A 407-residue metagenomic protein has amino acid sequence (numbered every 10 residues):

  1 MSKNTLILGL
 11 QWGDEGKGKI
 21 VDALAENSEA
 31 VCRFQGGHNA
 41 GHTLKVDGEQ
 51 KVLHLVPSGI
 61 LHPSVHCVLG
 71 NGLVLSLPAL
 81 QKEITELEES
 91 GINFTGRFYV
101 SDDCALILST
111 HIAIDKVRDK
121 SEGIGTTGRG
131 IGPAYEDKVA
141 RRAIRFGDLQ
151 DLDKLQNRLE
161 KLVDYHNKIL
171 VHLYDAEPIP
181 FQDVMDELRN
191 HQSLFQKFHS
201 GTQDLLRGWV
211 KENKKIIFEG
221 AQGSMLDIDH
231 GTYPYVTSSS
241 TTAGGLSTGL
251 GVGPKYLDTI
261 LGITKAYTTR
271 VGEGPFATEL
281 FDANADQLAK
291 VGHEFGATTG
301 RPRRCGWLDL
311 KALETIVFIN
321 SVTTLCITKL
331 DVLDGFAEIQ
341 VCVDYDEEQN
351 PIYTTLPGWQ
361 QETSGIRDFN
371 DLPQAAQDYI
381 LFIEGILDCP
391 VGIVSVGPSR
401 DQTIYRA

Functional and structural regions predicted by a protein language model:
M1-A407: Non-transmembrane, aqueous-exposed alpha-helical and coiled segments at domain scale
